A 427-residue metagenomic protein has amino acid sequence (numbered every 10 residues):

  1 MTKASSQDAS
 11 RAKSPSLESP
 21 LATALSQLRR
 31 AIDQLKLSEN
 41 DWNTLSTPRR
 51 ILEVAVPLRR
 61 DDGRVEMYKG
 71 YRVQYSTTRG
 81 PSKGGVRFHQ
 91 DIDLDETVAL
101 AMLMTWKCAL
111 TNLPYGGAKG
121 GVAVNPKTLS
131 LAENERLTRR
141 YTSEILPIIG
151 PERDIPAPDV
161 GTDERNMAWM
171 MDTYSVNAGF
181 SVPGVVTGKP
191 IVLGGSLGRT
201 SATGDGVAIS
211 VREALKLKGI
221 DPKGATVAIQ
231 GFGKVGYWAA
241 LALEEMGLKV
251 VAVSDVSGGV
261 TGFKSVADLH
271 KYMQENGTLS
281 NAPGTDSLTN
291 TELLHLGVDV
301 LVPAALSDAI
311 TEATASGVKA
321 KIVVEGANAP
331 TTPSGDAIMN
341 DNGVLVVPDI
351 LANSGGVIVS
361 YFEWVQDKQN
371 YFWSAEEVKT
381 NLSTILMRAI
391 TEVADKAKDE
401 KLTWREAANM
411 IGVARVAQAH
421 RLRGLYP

Functional and structural regions predicted by a protein language model:
R11, P15-E18, L35, A214-L215 (+1 more regions): Adenosine-phosphate binding glycine-rich loop
A12-A55: Short, Gly/Pro- and small/polar-rich lid/capping loops
E39-T44, N112, I149-P158, S181-G184 (+3 more regions): Flexible, glycine/charged-enriched surface loops at secondary-structure junctions
V54-P126: Glycine-rich, N-terminal phosphate-binding loop and its surrounding beta-alpha-beta segment
H89, A109-K223: Glycine/serine-rich phosphate-binding loop and adjoining beta1-alpha1 elements at the start of nucleotide-handling
P190, G195-H295: Glycine-rich phosphate/diphosphate-binding loop of Rossmann-like nucleotide-binding domains
G258-V346: Rossmann-like adenosine-cofactor binding region
